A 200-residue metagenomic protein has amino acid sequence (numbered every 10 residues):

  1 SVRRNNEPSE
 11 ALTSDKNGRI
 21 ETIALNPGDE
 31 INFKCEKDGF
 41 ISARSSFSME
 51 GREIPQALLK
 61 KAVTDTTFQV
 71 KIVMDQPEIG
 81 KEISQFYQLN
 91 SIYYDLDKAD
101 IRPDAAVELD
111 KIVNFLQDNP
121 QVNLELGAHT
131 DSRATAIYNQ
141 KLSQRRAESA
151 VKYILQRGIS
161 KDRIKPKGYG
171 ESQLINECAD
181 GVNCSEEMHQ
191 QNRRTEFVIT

Functional and structural regions predicted by a protein language model:
S1-N123, E186, T200: Periplasmic peptidoglycan-binding/tethering modules of Gram-negative envelope proteins
G127-T200: Periplasmic OmpA-like peptidoglycan-binding domain that tethers envelope proteins to the cell wall
